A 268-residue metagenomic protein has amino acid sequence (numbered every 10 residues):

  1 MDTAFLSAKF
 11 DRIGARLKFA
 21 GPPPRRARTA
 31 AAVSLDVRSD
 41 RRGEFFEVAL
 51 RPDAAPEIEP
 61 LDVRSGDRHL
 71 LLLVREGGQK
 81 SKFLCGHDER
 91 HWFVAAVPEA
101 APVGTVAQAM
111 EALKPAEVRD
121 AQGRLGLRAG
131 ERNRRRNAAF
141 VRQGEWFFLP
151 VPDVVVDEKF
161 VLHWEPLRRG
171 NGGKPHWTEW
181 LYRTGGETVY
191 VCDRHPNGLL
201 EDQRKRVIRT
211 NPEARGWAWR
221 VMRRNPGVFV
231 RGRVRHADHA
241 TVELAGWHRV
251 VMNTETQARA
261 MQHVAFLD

Functional and structural regions predicted by a protein language model:
M1-G66: Short Lys/Arg-enriched alpha/beta "domain-start" segment
L6, G77-R134, A138-A139, P152-D153 (+1 more regions): Charged, compositionally biased non-catalytic regions
S39-G104: N-terminal accessory interaction module
W92, V141, W146-F147, V242 (+1 more regions): A broad, low-specificity signal marking well-ordered, structured residues that form hydrophobic/aromatic
G123-R235: Long, positively charged binding patches that form subdomain-scale interaction surfaces for polyanionic ligands
R223-A265: Tight coil/turn sites that cap or link beta-strands
